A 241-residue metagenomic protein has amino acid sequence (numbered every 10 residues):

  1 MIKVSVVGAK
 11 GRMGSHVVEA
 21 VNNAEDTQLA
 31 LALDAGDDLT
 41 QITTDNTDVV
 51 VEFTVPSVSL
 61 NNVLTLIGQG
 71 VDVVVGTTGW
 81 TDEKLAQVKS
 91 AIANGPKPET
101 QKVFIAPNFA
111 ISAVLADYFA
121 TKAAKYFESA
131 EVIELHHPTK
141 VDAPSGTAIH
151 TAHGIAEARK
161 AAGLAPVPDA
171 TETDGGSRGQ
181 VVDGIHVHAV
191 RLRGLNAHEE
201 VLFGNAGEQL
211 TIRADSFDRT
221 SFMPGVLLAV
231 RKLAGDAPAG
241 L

Functional and structural regions predicted by a protein language model:
K3-D45, S57, E128-L241: C-terminal substrate-binding/catalytic lobe of Rossmann-fold NAD(P)-dependent oxidoreductases
L29, V73-V74, K102-I105: Hydrophobic beta-strand scaffold residues
A35, T78-W80, N108-A110, L135-P138: Short, ordered loop/turn segments at secondary-structure junctions
T43, V49, S57-G76, D82 (+1 more regions): Rossmann-fold NAD(P) dinucleotide-binding segment
L60, L64-G68, D117, T121 (+1 more regions): Amphipathic, non-transmembrane alpha-helical secondary structure
T77-V103, V114, Y118-K122: Rossmann-fold NAD(P)-binding glycine/threonine-rich loop
A106, A110-I133: Short, glycine-/small-residue-rich phosphate/pyrophosphate-handling segment
